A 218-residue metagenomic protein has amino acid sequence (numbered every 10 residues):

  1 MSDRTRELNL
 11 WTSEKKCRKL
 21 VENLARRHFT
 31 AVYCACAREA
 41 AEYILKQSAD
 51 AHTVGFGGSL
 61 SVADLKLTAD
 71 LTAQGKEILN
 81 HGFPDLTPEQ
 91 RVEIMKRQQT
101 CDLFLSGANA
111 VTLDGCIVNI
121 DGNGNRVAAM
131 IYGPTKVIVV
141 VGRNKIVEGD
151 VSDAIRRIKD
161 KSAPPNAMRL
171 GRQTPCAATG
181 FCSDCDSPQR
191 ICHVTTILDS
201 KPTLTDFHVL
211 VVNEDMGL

Functional and structural regions predicted by a protein language model:
M1-R27, V32, E89-V92, L198 (+2 more regions): SAM-dependent methyltransferases
S2, S48, G133-P134: Catalytic cofactor-binding cores of redox enzymes
S2-R6, R26-H28, K76-L79, Q90-V92 (+2 more regions): N-terminal start-of-chain detector that recognizes signal peptides and the immediate post-cleavage beginning
L10-K15, A35, I120-D121, N125: Long hydrophobic alpha-helices with heptad-repeat/coiled-coil character
S13-M95, Q99-L105: N-terminal active-site beta-alpha-beta segment that forms phosphate/nucleotide-binding and substrate-recognition loops
Q98-L218: Conserved phosphate- and dinucleotide-binding cores of soluble alpha/beta proteins, encompassing both enzyme active
